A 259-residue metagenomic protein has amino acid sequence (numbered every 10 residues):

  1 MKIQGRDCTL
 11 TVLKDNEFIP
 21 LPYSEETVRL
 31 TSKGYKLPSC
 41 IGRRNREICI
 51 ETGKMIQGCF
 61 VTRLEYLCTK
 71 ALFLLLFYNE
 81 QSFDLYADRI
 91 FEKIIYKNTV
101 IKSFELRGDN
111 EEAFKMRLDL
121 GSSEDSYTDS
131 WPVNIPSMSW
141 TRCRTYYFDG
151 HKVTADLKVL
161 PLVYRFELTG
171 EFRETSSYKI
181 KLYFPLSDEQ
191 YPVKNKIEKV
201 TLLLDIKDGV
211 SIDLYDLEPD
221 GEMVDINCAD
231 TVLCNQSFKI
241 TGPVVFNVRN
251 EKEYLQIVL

Functional and structural regions predicted by a protein language model:
M1-L259: Signature of extracytoplasmic/envelope-associated structural regions
